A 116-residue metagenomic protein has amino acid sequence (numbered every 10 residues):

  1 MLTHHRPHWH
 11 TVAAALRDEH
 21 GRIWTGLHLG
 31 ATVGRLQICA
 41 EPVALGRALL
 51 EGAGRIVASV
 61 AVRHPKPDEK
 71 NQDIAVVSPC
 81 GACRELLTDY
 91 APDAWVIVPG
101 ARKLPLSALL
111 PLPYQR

Functional and structural regions predicted by a protein language model:
M1-P7, E51-R116: C-terminal binding/interaction regions
H8-H10, I38-C39: Alpha-helix initiation and capping sites
W9-R22: Short beta-strand scaffold segments in enzyme catalytic cores
E19, A40, P99-A101: Fold-independent oxyanion-binding glycine-rich loops and adjacent beta-strand/coil segments at enzyme active sites
H20-A31, H64-D68: Glycine/charged-rich beta-loop-alpha catalytic/anionic-binding loops adjacent to active sites
H28-V43: Compact, glycine-rich, soluble single-domain proteins
C39-E41, R47-I56: Active-site- and interface-proximal helix/loop "cap" or "latch" segments in soluble metabolic and energy-transducing
P42-G46, G81-R84: Predominant activation on well-ordered alpha-helical scaffold segments within soluble catalytic domains
